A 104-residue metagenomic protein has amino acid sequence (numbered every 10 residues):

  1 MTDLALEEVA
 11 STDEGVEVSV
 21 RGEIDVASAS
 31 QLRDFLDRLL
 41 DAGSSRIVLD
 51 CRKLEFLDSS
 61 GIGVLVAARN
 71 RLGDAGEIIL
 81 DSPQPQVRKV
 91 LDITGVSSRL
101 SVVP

Functional and structural regions predicted by a protein language model:
M1-S19: Short beta-strand/loop segment at the start of cytosolic alpha/beta domains
E23-R99: Amphipathic alpha-helical interaction surfaces in cytosolic regulatory modules
S101-P104: Short acidic-hydrophobic, aromatic-tinged amphipathic segments that line or gate anion-handling sites
